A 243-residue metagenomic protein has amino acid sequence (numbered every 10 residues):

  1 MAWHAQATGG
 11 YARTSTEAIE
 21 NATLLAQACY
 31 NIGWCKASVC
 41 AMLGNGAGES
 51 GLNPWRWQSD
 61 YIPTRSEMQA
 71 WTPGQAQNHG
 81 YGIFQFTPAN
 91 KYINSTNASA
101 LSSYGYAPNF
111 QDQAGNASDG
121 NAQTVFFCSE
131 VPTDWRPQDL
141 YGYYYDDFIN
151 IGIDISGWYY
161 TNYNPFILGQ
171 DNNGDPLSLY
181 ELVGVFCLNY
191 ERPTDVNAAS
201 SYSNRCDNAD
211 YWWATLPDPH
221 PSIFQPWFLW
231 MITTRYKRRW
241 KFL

Functional and structural regions predicted by a protein language model:
M1-A2, Y160-I223: Active-site or metal-binding loop neighborhoods of secreted/extracellular toxin and effector enzymes
A2-L24, N31, A47-S178: Peptidoglycan-targeting cell-wall enzymes and recognition modules
T23-Q27, C40-L43, V125, S129 (+3 more regions): Solvent-exposed, polar/charged alpha-helical surfaces in well-ordered, non-transmembrane soluble domains, broadly
C29-G33, A37: GGW-centered surface loops in extracellular recognition modules
W34, A41-G48: Small-residue-enriched, tightly packed secondary-structure blocks
V39-A41, W55-R56: Short N-terminal amphipathic alpha-helices
P221-L243: Enriched but not universal
